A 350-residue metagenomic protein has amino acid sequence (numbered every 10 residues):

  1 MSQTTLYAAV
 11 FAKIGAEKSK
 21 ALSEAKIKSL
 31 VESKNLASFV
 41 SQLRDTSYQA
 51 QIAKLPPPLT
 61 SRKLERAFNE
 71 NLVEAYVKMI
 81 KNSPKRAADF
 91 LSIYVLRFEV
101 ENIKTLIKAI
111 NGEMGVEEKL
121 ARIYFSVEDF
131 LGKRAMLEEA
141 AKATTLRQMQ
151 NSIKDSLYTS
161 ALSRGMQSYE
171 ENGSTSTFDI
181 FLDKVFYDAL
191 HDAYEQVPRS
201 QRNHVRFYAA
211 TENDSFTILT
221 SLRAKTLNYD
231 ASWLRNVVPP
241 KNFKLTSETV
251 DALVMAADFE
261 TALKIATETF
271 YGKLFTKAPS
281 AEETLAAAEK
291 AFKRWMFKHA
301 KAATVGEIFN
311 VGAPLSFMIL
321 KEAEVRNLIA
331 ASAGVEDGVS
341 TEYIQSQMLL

Functional and structural regions predicted by a protein language model:
M1-L350: N-terminal domain-start signal
